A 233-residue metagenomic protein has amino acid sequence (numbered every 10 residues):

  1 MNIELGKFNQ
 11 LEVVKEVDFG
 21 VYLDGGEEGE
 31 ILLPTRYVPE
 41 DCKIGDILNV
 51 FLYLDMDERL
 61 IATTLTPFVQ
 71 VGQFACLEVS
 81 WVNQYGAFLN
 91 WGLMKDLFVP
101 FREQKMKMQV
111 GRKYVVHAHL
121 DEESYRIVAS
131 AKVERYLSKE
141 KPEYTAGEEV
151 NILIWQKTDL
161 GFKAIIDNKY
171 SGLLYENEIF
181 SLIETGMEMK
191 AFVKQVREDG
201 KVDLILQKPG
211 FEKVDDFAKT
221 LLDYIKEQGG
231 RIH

Functional and structural regions predicted by a protein language model:
M1-H233: Single-stranded RNA-binding regions, centering on S1/OB-family and related RNA-binding modules
